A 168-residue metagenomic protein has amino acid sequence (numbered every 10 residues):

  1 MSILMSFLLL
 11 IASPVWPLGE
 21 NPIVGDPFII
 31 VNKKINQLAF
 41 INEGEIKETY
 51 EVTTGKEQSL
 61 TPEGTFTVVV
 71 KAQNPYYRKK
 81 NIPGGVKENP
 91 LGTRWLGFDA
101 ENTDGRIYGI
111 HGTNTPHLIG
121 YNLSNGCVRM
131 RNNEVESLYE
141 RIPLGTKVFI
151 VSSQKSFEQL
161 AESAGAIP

Functional and structural regions predicted by a protein language model:
S2-I11: Bacterial N-terminal signal peptides
L10-R78, G84-V86, L91-A100, S163-P168: Cell wall/extracellular polymer interaction/catalysis modules
N21-V24, P75, N81-P168: Exported/periplasmic cell-wall-interacting domains
